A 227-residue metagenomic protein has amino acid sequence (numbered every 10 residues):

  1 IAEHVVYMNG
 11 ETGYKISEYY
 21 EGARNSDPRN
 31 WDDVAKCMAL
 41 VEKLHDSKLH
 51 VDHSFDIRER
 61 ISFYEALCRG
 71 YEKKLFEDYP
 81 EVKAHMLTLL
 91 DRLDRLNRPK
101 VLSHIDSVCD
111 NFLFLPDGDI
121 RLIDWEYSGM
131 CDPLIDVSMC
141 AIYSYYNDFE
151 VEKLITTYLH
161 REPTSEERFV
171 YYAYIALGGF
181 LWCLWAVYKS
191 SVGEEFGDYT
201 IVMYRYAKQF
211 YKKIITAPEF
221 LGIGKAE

Functional and structural regions predicted by a protein language model:
I1-R58, E65-A66, G70-E81: ATP-binding pocket architecture of kinase catalytic cores
G13-I16, S107, S144: Short glycine- and hydrophobic/aromatic-rich loop-to-beta-strand nucleating segment in the catalytic cores
L49-I105, L115-D117, T156, P163-S165 (+2 more regions): An alpha-helical support segment within catalytic cores of ATP-dependent transferases
L90-I135, F149: Active-site acidic catalytic loop and adjacent metal/ATP-binding pocket of ATP-dependent phosphoryl transfer enzymes
L134-P163, A176-E194, F210: Active-site activation/catalytic loop segments of kinase-like enzymes and analogous catalytic loops in related
F169, A173-A176: Start-of-helix signal in alpha-solenoid helical-repeat scaffolds, especially tetratricopeptide repeats
L184-E227: ATP/Mg2+ or Mg2+-diphosphate-binding catalytic cores that bind nucleotide phosphates or diphosphates via glycine-rich
